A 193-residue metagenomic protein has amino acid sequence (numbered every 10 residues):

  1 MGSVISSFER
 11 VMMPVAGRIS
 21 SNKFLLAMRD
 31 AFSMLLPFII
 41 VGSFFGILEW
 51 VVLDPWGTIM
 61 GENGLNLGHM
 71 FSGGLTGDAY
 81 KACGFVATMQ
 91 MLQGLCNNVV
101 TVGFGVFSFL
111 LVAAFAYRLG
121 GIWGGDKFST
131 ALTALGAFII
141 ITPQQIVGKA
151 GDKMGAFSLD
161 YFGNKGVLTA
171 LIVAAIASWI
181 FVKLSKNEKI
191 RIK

Functional and structural regions predicted by a protein language model:
M1-S21: Short, Lys/Arg-rich, polar N-terminal cytosolic tail immediately upstream of the first transmembrane signal-anchor
G17, S21-K189: Early transmembrane hairpin of solute transport permeases
